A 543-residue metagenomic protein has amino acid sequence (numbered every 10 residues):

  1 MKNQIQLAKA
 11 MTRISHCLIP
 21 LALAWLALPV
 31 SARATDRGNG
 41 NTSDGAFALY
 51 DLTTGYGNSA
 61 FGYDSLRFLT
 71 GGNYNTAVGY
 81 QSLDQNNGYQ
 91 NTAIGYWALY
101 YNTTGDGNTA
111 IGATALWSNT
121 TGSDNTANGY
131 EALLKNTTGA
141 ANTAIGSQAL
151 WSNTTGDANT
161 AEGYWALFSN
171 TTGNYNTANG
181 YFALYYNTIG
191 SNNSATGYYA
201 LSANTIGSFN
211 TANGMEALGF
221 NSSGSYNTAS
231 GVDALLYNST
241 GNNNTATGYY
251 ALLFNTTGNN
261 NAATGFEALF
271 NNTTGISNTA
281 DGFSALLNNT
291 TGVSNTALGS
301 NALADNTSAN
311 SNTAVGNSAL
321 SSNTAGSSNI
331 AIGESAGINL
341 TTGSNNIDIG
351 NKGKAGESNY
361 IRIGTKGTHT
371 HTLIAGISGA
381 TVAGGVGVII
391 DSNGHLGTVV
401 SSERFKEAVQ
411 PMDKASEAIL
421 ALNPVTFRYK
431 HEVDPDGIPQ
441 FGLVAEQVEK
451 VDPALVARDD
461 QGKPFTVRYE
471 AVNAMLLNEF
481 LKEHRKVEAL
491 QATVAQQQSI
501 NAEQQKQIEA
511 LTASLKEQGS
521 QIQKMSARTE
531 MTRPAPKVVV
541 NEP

Functional and structural regions predicted by a protein language model:
M1-T398: Glycine- and small/polar-enriched repetitive beta-structure motifs of secreted/surface proteins
T42, I363, I374, G394 (+5 more regions): Residue-level detector of buried hydrophobic side-chain packing in well-ordered secondary-structure elements
D51, F68, A418-V425, V451-A454 (+3 more regions): Structured segments of extracytoplasmic/periplasmic soluble domains in secreted or envelope-associated proteins
I377-S378, V382-M412, V487, Q521 (+1 more regions): A signal for long, low-complexity, Ser/Thr/Asn-enriched, surface-exposed stalk/shaft and domain-boundary segments
K406-A408, R458-P543: C-terminal intramolecular chaperone/auto-processing assembly modules
A415-A418, V444, N473-L476: Stable alpha-helical elements in mature extracytoplasmic
L422-G437: Active-site nucleophile-His-acid catalytic modules used for acyl/amide transfer and hydrolysis across diverse enzymes
Q447-Q461: Active-site and glycan-interaction determinants of carbohydrate-active enzymes
